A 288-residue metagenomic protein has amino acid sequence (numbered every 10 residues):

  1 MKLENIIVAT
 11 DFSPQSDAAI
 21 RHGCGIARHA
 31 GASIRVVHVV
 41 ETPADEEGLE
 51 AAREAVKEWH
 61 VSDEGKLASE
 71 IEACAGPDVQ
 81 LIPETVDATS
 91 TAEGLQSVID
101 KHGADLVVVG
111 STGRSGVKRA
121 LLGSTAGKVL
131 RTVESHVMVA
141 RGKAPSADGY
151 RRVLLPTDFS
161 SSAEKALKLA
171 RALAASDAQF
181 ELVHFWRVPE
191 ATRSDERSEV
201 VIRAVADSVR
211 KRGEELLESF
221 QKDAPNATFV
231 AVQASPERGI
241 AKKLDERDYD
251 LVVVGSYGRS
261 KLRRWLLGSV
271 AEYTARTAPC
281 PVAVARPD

Functional and structural regions predicted by a protein language model:
M1-K2, Q15, E41, E54 (+4 more regions): Structural beta-alpha unit
M1-K57, R151-R203, Q221-A227, T277 (+1 more regions): Small/aliphatic-rich secondary-structure junction motif
K2, G25, H29, Q96-S146 (+1 more regions): Gly/Ser-rich helix-loop-strand patches that form or flank binding pockets for ribonucleotide-derived cofactors
A19, D63, T125, A166 (+2 more regions): Hydrophobic alpha-helical membrane-association signature
A19, T91, L122, A163-A166 (+2 more regions): Amphipathic coiled-coil/heptad-repeat helices and related helical stalk/stem segments that mediate oligomerization
R35-V37, I82-V86, M138, E181-V183 (+2 more regions): General small-molecule cofactor/ligand-binding pocket signal
P43-A44, T91, G116, A147 (+2 more regions): Generic structural signal for helix capping and beta-alpha/helix-loop junctions
R53-K66, V200-E215: A short acidic, glycine-rich active-site loop that binds or catalyzes chemistry on phosphate/adenosine moieties
